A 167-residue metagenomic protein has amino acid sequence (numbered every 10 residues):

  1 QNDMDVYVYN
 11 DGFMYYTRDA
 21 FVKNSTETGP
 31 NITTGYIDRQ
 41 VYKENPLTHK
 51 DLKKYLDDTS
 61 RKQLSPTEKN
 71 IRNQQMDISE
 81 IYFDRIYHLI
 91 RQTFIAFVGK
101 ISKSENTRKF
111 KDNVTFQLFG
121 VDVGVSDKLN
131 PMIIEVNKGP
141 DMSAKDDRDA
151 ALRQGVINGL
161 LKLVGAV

Functional and structural regions predicted by a protein language model:
Q1-F116, G124-M132, A150-A166: Catalytic core of tubulin tyrosine ligase-like
G120: Broad gene-expression machinery/nucleic-acid interaction feature
N137-K145: Glycine-rich phosphate/pyrophosphate-binding beta-alpha loops
